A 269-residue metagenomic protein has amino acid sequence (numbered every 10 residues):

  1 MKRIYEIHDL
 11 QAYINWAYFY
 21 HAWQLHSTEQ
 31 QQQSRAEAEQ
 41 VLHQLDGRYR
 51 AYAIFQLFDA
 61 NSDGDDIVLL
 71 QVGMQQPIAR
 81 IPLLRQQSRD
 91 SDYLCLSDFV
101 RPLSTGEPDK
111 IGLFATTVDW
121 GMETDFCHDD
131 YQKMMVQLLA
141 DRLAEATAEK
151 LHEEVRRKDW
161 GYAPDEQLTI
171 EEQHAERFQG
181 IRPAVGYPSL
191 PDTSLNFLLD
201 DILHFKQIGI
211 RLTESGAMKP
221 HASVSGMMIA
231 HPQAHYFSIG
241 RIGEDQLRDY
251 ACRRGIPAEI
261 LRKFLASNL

Functional and structural regions predicted by a protein language model:
M1-M134, L138: Active-site loops and adjacent core secondary-structure elements that bind or stabilize anionic groups
D92-L269: C-terminal accessory domains/tails appended to large, multi-domain proteins
